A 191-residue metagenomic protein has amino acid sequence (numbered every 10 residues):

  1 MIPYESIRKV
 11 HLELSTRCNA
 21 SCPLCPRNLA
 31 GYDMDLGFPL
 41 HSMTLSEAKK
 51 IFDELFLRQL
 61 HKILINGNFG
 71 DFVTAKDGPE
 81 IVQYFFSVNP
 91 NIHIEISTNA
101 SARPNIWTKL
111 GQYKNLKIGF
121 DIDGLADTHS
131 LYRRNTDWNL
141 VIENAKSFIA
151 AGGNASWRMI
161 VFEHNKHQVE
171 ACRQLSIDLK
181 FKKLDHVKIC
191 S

Functional and structural regions predicted by a protein language model:
M1-K117, T128, Y132-N135, N139 (+2 more regions): Conserved alpha-helical substructure of the radical SAM core
F86, I149, I177: Anion (oxyanion) recognition and catalysis
I94, N154-A155, L184: Hydrophobic anchor at the start of a short beta-strand that flanks the dinucleotide cofactor-binding loop
K109-L110, E170-D178: Short, aromatic/basic amphipathic alpha-helical patches
I118-I122: Conserved phosphate-donor/acceptor-positioning beta-strand/loop module used by diverse small-molecule
A145-Q168, C172: Conserved strand-turn element in the central/C-terminal portion of the radical SAM core barrel that lines
H164, K183-S191: Flexible glycine/acidic-rich beta-alpha junction loops that bind and position SAM and/or redox cofactors in anaerobic
